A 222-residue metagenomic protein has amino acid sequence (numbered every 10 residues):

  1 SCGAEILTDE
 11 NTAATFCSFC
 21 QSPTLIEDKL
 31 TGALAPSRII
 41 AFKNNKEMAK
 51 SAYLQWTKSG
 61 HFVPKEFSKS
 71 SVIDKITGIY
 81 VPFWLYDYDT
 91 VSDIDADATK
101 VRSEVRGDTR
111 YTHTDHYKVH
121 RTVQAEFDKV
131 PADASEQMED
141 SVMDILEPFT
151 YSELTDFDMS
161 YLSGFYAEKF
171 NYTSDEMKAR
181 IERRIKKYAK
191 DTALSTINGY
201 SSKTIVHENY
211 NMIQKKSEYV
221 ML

Functional and structural regions predicted by a protein language model:
S1-C2, C17-C20: Short cysteine-rich clusters marking metal-coordination/redox-active sites
E5-D9, I26-E27: Short, non-ligating residues that shape and space the ligands of small metal-coordination modules and catalytic
D9, L34-L222: Charged, low-complexity helical/coil segments in non-catalytic cytosolic or luminal regions
E10-F16, K29-A35: Short cysteine/histidine-rich zinc-coordinating motifs and their immediately flanking basic loops
S22-D28, N44: Gly/Gly-Pro- and Ser/Thr-rich, intrinsically disordered tail segments characteristic of DNA damage-repair and tolerance
